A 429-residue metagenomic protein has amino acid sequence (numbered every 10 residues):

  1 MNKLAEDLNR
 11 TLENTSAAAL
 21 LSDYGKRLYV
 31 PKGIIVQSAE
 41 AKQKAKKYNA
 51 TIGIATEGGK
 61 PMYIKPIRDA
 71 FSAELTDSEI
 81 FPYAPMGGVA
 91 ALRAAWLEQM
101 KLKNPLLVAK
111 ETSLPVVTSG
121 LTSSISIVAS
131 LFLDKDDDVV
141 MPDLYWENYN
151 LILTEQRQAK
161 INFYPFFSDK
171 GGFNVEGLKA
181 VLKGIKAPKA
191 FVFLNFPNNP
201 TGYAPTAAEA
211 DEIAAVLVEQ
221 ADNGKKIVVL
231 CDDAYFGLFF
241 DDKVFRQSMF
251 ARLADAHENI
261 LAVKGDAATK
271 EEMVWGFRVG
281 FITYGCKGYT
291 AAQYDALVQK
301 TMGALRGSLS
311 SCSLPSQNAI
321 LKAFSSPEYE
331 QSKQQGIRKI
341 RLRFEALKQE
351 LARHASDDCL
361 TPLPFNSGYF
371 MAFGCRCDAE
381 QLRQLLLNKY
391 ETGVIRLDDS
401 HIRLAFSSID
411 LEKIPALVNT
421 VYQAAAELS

Functional and structural regions predicted by a protein language model:
N2-E6, N14, D23-S119: N-terminal small-domain helix-loop-helix segment of the aminotransferase-like
K3-L12, A254-R338, Q384: Conserved core segment of the aminotransferase class I/II
K47-N49, P85, L360-N366, V394-L397: Short beta-strand
A50, W96, V139, L153 (+9 more regions): Generic structural signal for small/hydrophobic residues in well-ordered secondary structure, especially within
G53-E57, T122, W146-E147, P197-P200 (+8 more regions): Short, solvent-exposed loop/turn segments at secondary-structure junctions
E79-V229, F236-H257, E412, N419-Y422: Conserved core of the PLP fold type I
L321, Q334-K348, C359-G374, D399-H401: Conserved glycine-rich beta-strand-loop-beta hairpin in the small C-terminal domain of fold type I
Y369-C377, Y390-A426: Conserved PLP-binding active-site segment of the aspartate aminotransferase-like
